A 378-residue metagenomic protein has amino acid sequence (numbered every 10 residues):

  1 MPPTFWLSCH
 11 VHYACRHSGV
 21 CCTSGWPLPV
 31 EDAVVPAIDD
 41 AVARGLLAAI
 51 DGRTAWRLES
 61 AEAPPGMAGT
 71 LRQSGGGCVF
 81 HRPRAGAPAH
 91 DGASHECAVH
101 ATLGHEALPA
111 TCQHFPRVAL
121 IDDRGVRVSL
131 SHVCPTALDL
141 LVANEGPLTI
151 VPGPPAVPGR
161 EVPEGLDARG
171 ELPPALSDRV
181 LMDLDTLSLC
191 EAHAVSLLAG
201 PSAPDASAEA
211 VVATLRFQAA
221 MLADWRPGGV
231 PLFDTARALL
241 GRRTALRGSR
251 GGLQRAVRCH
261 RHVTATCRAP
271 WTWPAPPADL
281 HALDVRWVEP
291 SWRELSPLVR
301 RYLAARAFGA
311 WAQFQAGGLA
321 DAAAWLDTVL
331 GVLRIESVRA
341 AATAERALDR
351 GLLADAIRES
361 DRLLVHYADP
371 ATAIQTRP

Functional and structural regions predicted by a protein language model:
M1-T4, A93: Short Cys/His-rich Zn2+-coordinating modules
H10-L28, T70-V118, S131-D139: Local cysteine-cluster metal-coordination motifs and their immediate loop/turn environment, predominantly Fe-S cluster
C22-L58: A structured, charge-rich N-terminal accessory region that forms the first stable segment of a protein and links
R44-G76, L120-P174: Short Fe-S-cluster ligation motifs
S60-P65, R82-H95, E164-R179, P201-A208 (+1 more regions): Intrinsically disordered, low-complexity coil segments
T136-R237: Charged, amphipathic alpha-helical linkers/stalks
S196-P378: Hydrophobic, aromatic-lined core segments that form the binding pocket/scaffold for planar heteroaromatic ligands
